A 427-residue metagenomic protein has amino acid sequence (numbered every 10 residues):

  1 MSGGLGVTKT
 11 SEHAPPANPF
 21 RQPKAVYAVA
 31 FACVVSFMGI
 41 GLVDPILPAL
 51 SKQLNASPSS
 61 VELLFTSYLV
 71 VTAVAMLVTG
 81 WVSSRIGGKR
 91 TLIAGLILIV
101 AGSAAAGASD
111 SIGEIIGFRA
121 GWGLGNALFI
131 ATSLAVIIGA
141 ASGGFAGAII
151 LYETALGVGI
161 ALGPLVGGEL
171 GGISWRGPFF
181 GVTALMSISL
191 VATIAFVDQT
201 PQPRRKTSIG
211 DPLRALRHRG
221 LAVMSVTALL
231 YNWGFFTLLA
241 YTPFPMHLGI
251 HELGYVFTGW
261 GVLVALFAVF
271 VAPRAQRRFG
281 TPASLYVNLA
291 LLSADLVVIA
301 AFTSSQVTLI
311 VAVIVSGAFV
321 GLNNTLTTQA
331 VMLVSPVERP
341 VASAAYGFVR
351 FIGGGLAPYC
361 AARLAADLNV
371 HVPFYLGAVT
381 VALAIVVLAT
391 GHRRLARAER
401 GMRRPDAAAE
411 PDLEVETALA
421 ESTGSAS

Functional and structural regions predicted by a protein language model:
S11-F20, D198-S225: Juxtamembrane intracellular "pre-TM" segments in multi-pass secondary transporters
N55, G87, A108-E114, S142 (+1 more regions): Helix-breaking motifs and short loop linkers at transmembrane-helix boundaries and internal kinks in secondary membrane
A73-D110: Conserved MFS/SLC helix-loop-helix module at the cytosolic interface between two early adjacent transmembrane helices
M76-G87, F267-T281, A365: Helix-to-loop junctions at the C-terminal end of transmembrane segments in multipass secondary transporters
G102, G113-G121, V307-V315: Paired small-residue
F118-V158: Cytoplasmic helix-loop-helix junction between adjacent transmembrane helices in 12-TM secondary transporters
I150-A195: Helix-loop-helix hairpin linking two adjacent transmembrane segments in secondary transporters
P282-T327: C-terminal transmembrane helical hairpin of 12-TM major facilitator-type secondary transporters
